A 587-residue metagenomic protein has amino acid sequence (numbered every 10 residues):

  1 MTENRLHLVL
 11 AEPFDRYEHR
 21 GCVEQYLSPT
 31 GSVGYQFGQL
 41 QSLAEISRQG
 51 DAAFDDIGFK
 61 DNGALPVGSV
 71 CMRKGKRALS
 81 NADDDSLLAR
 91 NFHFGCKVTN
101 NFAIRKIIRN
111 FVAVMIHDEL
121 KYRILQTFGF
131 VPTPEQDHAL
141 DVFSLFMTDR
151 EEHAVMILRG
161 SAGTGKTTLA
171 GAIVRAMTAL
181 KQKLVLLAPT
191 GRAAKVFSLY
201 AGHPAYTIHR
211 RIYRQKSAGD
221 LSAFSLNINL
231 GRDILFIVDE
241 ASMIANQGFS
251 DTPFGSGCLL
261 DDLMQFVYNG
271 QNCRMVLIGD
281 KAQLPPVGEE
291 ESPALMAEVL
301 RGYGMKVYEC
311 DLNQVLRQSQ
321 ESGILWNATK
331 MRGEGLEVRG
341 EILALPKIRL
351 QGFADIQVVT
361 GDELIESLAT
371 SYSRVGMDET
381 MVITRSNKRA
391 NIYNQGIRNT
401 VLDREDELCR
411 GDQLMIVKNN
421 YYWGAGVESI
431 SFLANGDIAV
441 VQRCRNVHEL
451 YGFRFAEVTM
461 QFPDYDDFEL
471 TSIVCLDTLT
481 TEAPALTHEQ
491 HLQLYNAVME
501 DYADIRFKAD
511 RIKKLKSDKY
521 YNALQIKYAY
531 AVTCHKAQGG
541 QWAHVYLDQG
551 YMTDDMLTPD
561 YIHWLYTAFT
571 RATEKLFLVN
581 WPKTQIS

Functional and structural regions predicted by a protein language model:
N4-R5, R16-R20, Q25-L27, Q36-L40 (+9 more regions): Alpha-helix boundary/capping motif
H117-A154: Conserved pre-motif I regulatory segment
L120, A139-S144, E151, V267-C273 (+3 more regions): Conserved helicase motor core of P-loop NTPases
P132, L186, V382: Conserved SAM-binding loop
Q136, T190, S386, G539: Short, conserved phosphate/pyrophosphate- and ester-handling motifs at nucleotide-, phospho-/glycolipid
L140-D141, L145, R150, A154-E341: ASCE P-loop NTPase helicase motor core
Y451-S587: C-terminal accessory regions
